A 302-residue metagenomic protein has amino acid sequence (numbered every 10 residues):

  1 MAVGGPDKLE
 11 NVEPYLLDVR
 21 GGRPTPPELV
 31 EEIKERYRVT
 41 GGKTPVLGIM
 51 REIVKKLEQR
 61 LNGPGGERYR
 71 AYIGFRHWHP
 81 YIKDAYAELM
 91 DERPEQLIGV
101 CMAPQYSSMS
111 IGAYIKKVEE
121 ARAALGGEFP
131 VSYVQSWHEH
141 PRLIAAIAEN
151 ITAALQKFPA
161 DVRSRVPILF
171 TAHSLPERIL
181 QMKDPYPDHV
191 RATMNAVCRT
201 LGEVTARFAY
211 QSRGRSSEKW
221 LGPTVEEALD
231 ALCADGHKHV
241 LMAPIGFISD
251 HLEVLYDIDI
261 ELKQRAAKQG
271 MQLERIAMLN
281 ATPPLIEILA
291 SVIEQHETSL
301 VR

Functional and structural regions predicted by a protein language model:
M1-R302: Active-site-proximal alpha-helix that buttresses catalytic centers in soluble enzyme cores
